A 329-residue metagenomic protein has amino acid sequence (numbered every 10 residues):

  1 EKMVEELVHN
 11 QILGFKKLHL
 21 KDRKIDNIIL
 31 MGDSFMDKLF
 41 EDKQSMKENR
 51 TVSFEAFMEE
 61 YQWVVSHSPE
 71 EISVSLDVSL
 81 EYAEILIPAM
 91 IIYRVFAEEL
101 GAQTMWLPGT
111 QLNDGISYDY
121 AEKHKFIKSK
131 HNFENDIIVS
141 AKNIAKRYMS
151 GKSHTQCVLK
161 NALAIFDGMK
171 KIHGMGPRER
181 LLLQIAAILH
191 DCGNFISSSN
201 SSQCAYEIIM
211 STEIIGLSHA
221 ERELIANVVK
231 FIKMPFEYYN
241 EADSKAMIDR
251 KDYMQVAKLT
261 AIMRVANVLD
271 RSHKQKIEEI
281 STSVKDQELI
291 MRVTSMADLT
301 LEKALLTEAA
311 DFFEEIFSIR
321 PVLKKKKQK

Functional and structural regions predicted by a protein language model:
E1-R264, K285-Q287, M291: Helical "lid/coupling" subdomains associated with nucleotide-phosphate turnover
A121, L269-L323: Low-complexity, glycine/alanine/valine/leucine- and proline-rich hydrophobic stretches
L323-K329: Short proline/glycine- and acidic-rich turn/helix-capping motifs at secondary-structure junctions
